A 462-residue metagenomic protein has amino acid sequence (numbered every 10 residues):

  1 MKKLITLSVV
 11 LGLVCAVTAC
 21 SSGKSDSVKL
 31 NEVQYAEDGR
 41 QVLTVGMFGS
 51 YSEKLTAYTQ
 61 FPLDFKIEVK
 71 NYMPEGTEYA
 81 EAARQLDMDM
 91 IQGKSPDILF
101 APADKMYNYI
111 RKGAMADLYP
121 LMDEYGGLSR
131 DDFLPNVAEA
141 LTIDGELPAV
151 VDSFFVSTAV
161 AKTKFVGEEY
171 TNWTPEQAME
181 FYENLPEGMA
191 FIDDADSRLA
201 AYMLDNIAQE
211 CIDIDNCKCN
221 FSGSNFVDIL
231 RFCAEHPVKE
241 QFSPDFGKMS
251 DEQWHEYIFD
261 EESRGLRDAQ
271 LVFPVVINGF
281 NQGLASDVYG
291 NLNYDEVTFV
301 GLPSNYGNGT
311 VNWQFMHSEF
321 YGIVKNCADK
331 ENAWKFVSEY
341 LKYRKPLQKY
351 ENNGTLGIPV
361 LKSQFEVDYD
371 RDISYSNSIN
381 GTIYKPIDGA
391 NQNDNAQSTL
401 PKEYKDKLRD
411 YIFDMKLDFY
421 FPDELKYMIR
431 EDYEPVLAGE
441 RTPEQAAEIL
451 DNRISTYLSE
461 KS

Functional and structural regions predicted by a protein language model:
M1-L4, V9: Positively charged n-region of N-terminal signal peptides that target proteins for export
T6-L7, V17-Y107, G127, Q348 (+2 more regions): Conserved N-terminal structural module of periplasmic/extracytoplasmic solute-binding proteins
E53-T56, R231-S338: Extracytoplasmic/periplasmic substrate-binding proteins
Y72-Q85, P175, F246-S263: Short helix-initiation/N-cap motifs at beta->coil->alpha
A103-T158, E296-P303: Hinge/lid segment of periplasmic solute-binding proteins
Y119-Y125, E139-D251, K325-E331, T442-Q445: Helix-loop-helix "hinge/cap" segment bordering the ligand-binding cleft or interdomain interface
E187-F191, V337-Y375: Periplasmic-binding protein-like
F315, I379-S459: C-terminal capping/gating helix-and-loop segments adjacent to ligand/active sites or protein-protein/ligand interfaces
